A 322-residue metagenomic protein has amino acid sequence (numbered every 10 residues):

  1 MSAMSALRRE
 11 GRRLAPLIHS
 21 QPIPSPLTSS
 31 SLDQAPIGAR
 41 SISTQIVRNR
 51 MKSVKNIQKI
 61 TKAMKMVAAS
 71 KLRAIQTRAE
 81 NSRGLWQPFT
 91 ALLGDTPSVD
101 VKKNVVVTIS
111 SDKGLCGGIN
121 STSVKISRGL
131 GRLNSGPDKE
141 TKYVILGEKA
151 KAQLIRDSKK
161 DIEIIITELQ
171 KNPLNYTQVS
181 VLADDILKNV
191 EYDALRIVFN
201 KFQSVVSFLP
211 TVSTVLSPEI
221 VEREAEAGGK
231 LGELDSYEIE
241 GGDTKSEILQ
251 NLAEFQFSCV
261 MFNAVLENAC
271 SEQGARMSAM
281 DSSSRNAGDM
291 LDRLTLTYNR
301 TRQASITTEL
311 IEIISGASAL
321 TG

Functional and structural regions predicted by a protein language model:
S2-G322: C-terminal beta-strand-loop-alpha-helix "lid" module of Rossmann-like NAD(P)-dependent dehydrogenases
